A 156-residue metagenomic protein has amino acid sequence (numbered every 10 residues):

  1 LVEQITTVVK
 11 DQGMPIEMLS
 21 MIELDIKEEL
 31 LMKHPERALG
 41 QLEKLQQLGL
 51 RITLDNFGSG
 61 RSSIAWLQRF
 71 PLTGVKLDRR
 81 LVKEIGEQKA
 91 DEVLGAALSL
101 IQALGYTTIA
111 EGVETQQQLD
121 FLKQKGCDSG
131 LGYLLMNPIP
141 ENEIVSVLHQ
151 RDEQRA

Functional and structural regions predicted by a protein language model:
E3, M21-H34, L48-A156: EAL-family c-di-GMP phosphodiesterase catalytic domain
Q4-V8: A short, hydrophobic coiled-coil helix within the histidine kinase transmitter core
V9-G13, I101: Conserved hydrophobic residues forming the short capping helix/wall of the S-adenosyl-L-methionine
Q12-L19, L48: Short helix-capping segments at alpha-helix termini
Q41: Conserved functional hotspot residues or short segments at active or partner-binding sites across diverse domains
